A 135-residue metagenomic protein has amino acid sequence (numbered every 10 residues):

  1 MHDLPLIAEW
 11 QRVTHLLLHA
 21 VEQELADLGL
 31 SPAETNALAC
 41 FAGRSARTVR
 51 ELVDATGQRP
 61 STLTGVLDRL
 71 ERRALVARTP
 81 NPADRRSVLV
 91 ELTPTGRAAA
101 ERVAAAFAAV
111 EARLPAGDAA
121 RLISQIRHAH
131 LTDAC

Functional and structural regions predicted by a protein language model:
M1-L28, L89-V90, A120-S124, D133-C135: N-terminal leader segment of winged-helix/HTH proteins
P5-A8, N36, A109: Positions in alpha-helical segments
R12, L16, A42-G43, A55 (+2 more regions): Alpha-helical structural segments
L18, A46, D68-R127: Charged, amphipathic alpha-helical coiled-coil/dimerization segments
H19-T62, C135: N-terminal helix-turn-helix DNA-binding core of bacterial DNA-binding proteins
G65: DNA-binding alpha-helical recognition surfaces that contact promoter or target DNA
